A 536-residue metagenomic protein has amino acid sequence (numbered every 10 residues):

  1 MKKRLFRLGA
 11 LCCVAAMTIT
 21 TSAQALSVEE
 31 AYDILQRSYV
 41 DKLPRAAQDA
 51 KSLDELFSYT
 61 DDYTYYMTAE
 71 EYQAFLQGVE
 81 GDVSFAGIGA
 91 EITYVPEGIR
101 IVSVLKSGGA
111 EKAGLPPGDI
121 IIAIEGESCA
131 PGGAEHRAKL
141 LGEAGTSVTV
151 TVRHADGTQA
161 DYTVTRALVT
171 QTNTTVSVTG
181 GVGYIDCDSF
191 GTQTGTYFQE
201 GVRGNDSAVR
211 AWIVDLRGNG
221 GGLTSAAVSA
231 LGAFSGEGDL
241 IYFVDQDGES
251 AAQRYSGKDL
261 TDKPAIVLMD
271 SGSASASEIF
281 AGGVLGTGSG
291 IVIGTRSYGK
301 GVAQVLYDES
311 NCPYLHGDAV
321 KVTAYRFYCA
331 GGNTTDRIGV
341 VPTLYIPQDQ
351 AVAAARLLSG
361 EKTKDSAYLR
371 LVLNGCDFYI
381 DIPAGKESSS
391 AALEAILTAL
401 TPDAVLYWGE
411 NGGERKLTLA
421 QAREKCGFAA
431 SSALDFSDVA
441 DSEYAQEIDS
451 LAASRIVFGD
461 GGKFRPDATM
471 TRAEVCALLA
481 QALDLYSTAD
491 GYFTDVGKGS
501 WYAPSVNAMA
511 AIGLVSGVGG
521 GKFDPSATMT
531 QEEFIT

Functional and structural regions predicted by a protein language model:
K3-A25: Sec-dependent N-terminal signal peptides of Gram-positive bacterial secreted proteins and lipoproteins
R4-L5, G409-A445, F458-A473, A480-S505 (+2 more regions): Feature responds to low-complexity, polar/acidic, surface-exposed segments characteristic of secreted/exported proteins
L26, V83-P131, T192: PDZ/PDZ-like domain segments forming the peptide/carboxylate-binding groove, activating on the N-terminal beta-strands
S27-E80, T149-T151, A155-D156: Interdomain regulatory linker/hinge segments that flank or connect interaction modules in polarity/junction/synaptic
D62-S103, T163: PDZ/PDZ-like peptide-tail recognition elements
R100, I122, E135-V176, T323-A324: PDZ-domain C-terminal substructure recognizer with occasional recognition of PDZ-binding tails
I120-T151, Q199, A226, G301-N311 (+1 more regions): PDZ domains, with a preference for the canonical peptide-binding region formed by the helix
S177, V182-S432: C-terminal "post-core" interaction segments
